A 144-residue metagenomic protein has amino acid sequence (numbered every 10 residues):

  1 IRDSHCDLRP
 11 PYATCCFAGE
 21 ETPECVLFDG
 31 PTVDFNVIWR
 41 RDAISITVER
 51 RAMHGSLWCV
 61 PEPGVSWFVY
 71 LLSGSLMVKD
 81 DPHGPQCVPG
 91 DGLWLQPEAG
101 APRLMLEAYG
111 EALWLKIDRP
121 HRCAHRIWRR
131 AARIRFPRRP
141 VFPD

Functional and structural regions predicted by a protein language model:
I1-S4, E62-D81: Glycine- and acidic-residue-biased ligand/ion/polar-headgroup-sensing regions
R2-F35, W39-R41, R129-D144: A short, N-terminal "cap"/entry segment at the start of jelly-roll beta-barrel domains of the cupin/DSBH fold
D3-E20, G55-S56, D80-G100: Short acidic-glycine-tyrosine-enriched beta hairpin
P11, A18-P23, R41-P63: Conserved short histidine dyad/triad with adjacent acidic residue
T14, V26, W94-Q96, P102-E107 (+1 more regions): Domain-scale activation on soluble regions of proteins
A18, I38, E49, Y70 (+2 more regions): Residues in well-ordered beta-strands of folded domains
T22, R40-I44, S73-L76, A99-A101 (+1 more regions): Short acidic/polar capping segments at secondary-structure boundaries
G30-S45, E107-R129: A short hydrophobic beta-strand segment most commonly corresponding to one strand of the jelly-roll/cupin
